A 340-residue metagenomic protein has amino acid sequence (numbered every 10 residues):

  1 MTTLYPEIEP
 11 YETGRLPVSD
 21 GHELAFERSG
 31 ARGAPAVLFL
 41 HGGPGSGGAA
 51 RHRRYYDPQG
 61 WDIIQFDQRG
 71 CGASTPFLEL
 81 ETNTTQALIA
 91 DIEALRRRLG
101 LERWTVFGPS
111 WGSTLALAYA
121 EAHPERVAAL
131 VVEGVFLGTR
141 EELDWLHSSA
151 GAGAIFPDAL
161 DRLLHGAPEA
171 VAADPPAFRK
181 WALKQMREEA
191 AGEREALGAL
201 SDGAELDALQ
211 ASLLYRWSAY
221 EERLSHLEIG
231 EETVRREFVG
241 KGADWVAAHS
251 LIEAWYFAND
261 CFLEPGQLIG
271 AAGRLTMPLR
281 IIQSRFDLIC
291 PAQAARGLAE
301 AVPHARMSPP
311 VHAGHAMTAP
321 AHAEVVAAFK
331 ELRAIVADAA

Functional and structural regions predicted by a protein language model:
P44-D57: The serine-hydrolase catalytic nucleophile loop
P58-T75: Conserved alpha/beta-hydrolase
Q86-W104: Conserved acidic catalytic loop of the alpha/beta-hydrolase fold
E102-E141: Conserved hydrolase catalytic core segment
V127-Q185: A catalytic-pocket lid/entrance helix-loop region that shapes and gates access to the active site across common
L275, I281-Q283: Short beta-strand/loop motif that positions the catalytic acidic residue of the alpha/beta-hydrolase fold
L288-A294: Conserved alpha/beta-hydrolase "acid-adjacent" motif
A313-V325: Catalytic histidine-centered segment of alpha/beta-hydrolase-like enzymes
